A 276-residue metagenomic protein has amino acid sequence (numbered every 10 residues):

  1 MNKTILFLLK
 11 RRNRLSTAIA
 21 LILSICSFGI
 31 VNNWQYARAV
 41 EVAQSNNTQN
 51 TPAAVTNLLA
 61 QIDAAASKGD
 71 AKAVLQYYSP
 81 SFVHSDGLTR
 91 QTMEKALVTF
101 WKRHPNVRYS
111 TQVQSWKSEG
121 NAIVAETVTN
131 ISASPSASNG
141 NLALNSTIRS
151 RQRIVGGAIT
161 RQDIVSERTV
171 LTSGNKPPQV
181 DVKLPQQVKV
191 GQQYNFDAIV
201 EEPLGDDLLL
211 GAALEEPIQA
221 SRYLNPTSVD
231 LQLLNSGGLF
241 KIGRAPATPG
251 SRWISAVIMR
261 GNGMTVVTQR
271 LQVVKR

Functional and structural regions predicted by a protein language model:
N32-A64, K68: Short, low-complexity N-terminal intrinsically disordered segments enriched in polar/charged residues
S67-T92: Short, well-ordered alpha-helical segments enriched in acidic and aromatic residues
V98-L142: Surface-exposed, charged secondary-structure patches
A133-P135, M259-T268: Short acidic/polar inter-strand loop motif in beta-rich domains
G140-P178: Short beta-strand edge/turn micro-motifs at domain boundaries
E167-N195: N-terminal edge beta-strand
Q187-K189, Q193-F240: Contiguous segments within soluble domain cores/interaction surfaces
A198, I242-N262: Short, aromatic- and glycine-rich surface loops/edge beta-strands on solvent-exposed regions
